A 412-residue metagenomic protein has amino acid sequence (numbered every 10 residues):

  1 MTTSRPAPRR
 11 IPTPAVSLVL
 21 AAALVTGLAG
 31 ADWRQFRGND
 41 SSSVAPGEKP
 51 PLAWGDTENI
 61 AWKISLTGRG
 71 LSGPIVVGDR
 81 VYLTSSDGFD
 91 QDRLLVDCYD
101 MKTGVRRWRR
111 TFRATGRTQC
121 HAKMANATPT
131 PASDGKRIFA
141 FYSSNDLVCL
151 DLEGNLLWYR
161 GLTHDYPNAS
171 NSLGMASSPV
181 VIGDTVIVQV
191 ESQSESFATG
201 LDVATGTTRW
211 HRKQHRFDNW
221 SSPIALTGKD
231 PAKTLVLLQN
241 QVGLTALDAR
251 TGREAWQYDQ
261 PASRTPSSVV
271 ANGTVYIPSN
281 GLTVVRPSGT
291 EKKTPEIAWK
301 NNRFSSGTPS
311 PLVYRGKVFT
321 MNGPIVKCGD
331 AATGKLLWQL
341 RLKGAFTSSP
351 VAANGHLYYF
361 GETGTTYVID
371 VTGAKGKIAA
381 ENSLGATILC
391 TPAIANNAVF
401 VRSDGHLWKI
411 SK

Functional and structural regions predicted by a protein language model:
M1-P12: N-terminal secretory signal peptides that target proteins for export/translocation
M1-T3, V25, V284: Short intrinsically disordered, low-complexity coil segments enriched in acidic
T3-R5, L18, G364: Compositionally biased regions
P6-A7, S17, G30, L337: Intrinsically disordered and other compositionally biased segments
R10, P14-A15, S42: Intrinsically disordered, low-complexity segments enriched in polar/charged small residues
A15-G27: Bacterial N-terminal signal peptides
L28-K412: Noncatalytic, solvent-exposed loop/strand surfaces of beta-propeller-type extracellular/periplasmic domains
